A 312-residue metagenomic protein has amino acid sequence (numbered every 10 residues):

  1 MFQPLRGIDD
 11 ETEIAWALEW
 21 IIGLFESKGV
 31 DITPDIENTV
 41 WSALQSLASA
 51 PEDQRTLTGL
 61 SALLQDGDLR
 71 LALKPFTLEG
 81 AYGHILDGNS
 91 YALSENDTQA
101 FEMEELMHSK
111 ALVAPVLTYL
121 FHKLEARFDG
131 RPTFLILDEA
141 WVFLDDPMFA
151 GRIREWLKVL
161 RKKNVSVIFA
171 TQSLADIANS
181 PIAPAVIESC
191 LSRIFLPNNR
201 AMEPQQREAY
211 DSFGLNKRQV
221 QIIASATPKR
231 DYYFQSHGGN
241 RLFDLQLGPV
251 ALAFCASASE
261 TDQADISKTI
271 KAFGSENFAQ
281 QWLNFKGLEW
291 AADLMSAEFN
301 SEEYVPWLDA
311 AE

Functional and structural regions predicted by a protein language model:
F2-V165, F169, A178-P181, Q219 (+3 more regions): P-loop NTPase motor domains
L174-E312: C-terminal regions of RecA-like/P-loop NTPase motor modules
